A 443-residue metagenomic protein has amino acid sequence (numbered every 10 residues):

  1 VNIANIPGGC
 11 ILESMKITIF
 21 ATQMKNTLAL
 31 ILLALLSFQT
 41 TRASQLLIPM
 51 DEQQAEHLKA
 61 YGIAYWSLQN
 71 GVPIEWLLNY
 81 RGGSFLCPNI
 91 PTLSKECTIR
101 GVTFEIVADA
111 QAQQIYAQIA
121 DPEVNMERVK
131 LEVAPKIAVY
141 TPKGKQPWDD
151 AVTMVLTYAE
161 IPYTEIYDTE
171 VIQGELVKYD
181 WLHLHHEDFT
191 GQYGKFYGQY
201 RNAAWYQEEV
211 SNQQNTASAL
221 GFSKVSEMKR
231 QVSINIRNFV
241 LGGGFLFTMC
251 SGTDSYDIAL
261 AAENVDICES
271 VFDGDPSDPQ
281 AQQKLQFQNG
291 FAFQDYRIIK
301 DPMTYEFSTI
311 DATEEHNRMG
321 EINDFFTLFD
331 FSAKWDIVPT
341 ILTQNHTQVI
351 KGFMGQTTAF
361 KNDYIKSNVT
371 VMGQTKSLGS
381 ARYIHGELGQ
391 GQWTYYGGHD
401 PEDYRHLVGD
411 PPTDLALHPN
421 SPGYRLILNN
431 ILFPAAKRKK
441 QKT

Functional and structural regions predicted by a protein language model:
N2-N5: Intrinsic-disorder-associated, low-complexity terminal segments enriched in Asp/Asn/His/Tyr and depleted of Lys/Arg
T27-S37: Bacterial N-terminal signal peptides
A43-D150, A159, G398: Hydrophobic targeting/anchoring helices
S44-L86, Y364-T443: Extracellular ligand-binding/catalytic regions of CAZymes and related secreted enzymes and adhesion modules
Q45-L46, D51-A55, F85-L86, I90-K95 (+2 more regions): Helical hinge/lid and interdomain linker segments adjacent to catalytic or ligand-binding clefts that mediate domain
D150, T157, D254, D273 (+1 more regions): Catalytic beta-strand/loop cores that center a nucleophilic Ser/Cys/Thr and support acyl-enzyme chemistry
A261, S270-F272, A281-Q282: Catalytic cores of eukaryotic secretory-pathway lumenal/extracellular enzymes that build and remodel glycoconjugates
